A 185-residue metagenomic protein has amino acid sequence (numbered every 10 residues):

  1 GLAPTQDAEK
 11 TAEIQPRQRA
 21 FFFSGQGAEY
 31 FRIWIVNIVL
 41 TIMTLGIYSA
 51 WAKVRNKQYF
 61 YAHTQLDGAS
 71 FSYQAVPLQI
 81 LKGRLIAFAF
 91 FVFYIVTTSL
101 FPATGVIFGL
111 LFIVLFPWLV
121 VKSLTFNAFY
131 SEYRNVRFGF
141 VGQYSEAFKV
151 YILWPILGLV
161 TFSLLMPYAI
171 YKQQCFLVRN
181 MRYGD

Functional and structural regions predicted by a protein language model:
G1-V36, W51-I86, K122-Y151, A169-D185: Membrane-interface extramembranous regions at the lipid-water interface
R17-Q18, L40, V106: A short alpha-helix capping/helix-coil boundary motif
Y30-W34, T98-P102, L119: A broad, low-specificity signal for short, low-complexity segments enriched in glycine/proline and polar/charged
I35-V54, G109, I113, Y151-Q173: Hydrophobic, aromatic-rich membrane-embedded alpha-helical segments
N37, A87-I95, S99, G158 (+1 more regions): Hydrophobic alpha-helical transmembrane segments in multi-pass membrane proteins
K53, F90-F112: Membrane-helix interface segments in multi-pass membrane proteins
T97, L111-T125: Transmembrane alpha-helices and immediately adjacent membrane-cytoplasm interface residues in multi-pass integral
